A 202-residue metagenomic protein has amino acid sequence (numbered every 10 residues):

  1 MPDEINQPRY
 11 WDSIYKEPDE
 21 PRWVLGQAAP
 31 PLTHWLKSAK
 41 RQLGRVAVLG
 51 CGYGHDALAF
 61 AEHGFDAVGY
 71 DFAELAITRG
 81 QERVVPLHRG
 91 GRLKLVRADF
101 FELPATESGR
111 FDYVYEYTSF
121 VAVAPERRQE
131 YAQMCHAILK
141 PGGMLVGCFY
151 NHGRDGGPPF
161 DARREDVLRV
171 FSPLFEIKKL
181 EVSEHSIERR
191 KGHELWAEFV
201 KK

Functional and structural regions predicted by a protein language model:
P2-V48, Y53-E107, V123-K202: Class I (Rossmann-like) S-adenosyl-L-methionine-dependent methyltransferase catalytic domain, capturing the SAM-binding
D112: Conserved acidic residues
Y115: A conserved beta-strand element that flanks and buttresses the S-adenosyl-L-methionine
T118, A122: Short catalytic micro-motifs in class I SAM-dependent methyltransferases
